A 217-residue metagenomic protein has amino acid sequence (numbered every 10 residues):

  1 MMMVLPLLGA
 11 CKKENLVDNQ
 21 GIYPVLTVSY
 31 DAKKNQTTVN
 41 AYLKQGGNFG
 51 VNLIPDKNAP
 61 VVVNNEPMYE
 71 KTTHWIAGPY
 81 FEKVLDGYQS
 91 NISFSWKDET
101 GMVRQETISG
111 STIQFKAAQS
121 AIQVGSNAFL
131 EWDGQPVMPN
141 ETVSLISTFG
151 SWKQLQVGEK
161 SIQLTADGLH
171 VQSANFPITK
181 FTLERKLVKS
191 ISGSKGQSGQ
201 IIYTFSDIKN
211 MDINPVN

Functional and structural regions predicted by a protein language model:
M1-M2: Sec-dependent signal peptide recognition, specifically the positively charged N-region followed immediately by
L7-A10: C-terminal motif of bacterial Sec signal peptides marking the signal peptidase cleavage site
K12-N91, S95-K97, L169-N217: Ser/Thr/Pro- and often Gln-rich low-complexity regulatory segments of eukaryotic transcriptional regulators
K13-D31, M102-I122: Short, compositionally biased P/S/T/A/G/V-rich stretches that sit at domain boundaries
N64-K71, M102-Q105, F149-G158: Surface-exposed loop/edge segments in extracytoplasmic proteins
W96-T100, S147: Short acidic, glycine-rich loop/turn motifs
V103, P139-E141, S173: Intrinsically disordered, low-complexity acidic/polar segments
F115-G168: Short helix-loop boundary/capping segments
